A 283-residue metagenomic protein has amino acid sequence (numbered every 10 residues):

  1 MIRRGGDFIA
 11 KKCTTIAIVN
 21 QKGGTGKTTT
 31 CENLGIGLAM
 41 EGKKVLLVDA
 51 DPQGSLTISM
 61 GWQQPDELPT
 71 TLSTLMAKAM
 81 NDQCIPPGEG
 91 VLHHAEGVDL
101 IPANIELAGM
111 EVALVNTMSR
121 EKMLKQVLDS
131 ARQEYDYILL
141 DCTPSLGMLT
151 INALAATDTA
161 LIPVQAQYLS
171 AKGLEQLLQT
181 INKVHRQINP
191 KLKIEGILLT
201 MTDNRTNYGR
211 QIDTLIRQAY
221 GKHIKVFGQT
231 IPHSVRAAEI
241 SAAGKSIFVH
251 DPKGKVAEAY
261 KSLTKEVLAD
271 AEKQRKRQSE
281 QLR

Functional and structural regions predicted by a protein language model:
M1-R283: P-loop NTP-binding core
